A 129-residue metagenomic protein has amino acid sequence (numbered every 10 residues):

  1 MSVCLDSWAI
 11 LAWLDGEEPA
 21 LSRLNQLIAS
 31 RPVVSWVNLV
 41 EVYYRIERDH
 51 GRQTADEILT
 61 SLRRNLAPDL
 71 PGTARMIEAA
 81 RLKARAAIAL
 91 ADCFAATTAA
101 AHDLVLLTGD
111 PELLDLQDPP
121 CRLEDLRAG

Functional and structural regions predicted by a protein language model:
M1-V34, I46-T60, G129: Short, well-structured N-terminal submotif of metal-dependent ribonuclease cores
L5-D6, V34-W36, A87-A89, D110 (+1 more regions): Histidine- and aromatic-rich ligand-binding microenvironments
A9-I10, N38, R75, F94-A95 (+1 more regions): Alpha-helix capping/helix-boundary segments
R31-P32, A67-D69, P120: Short secondary-structure junctions
V40-Y43, R63, A80: Amphipathic alpha-helical segments within well-ordered protein domains
N65, A96-G129: Acidic, PIN/NYN-like endoribonuclease modules and their adjacent C-terminal/linker elements
A67-G109: Active-site neighborhoods of divalent-metal-dependent phosphate/nucleic-acid chemistry enzymes
